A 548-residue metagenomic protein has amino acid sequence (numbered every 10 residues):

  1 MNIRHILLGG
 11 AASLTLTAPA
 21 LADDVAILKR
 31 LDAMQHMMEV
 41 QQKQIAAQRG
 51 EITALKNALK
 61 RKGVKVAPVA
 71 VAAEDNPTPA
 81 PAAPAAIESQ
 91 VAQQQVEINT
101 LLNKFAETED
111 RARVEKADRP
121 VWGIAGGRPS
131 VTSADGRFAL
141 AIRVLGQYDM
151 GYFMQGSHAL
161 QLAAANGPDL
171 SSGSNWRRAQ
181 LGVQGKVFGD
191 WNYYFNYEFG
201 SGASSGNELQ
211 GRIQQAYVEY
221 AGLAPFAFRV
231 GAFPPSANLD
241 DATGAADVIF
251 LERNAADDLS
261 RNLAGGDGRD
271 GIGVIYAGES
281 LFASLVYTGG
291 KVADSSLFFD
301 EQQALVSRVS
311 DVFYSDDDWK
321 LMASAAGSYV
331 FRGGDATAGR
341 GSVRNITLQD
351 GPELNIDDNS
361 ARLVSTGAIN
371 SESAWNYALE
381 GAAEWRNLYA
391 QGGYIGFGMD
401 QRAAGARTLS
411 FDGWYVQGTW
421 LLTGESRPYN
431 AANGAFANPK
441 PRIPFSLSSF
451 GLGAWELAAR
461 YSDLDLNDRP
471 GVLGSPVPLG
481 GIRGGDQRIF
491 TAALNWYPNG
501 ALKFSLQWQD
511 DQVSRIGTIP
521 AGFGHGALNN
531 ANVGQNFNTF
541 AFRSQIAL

Functional and structural regions predicted by a protein language model:
M1, D311-S315, D511: C-terminal intrinsically disordered extensions
M1-L21: Gram-negative bacterial Sec-dependent N-terminal signal peptides
H5, T15, R137, S174 (+5 more regions): Generic structural signal for beta-strand residues in well-ordered domains
P19-A20, L28, F250, N254: Short linear motifs centered on Gly/Pro in flexible linkers and helix caps
A22-L145, L422, S426-F445, F450 (+1 more regions): N-terminal periplasmic/intermembrane-space "pro-region" immediately following the signal or transit peptide
D23-D24, R30-M34, Q42-T53, Q95-N99 (+9 more regions): Secondary-structure boundary/capping motif
A117, I124-G333, S410-S449, A454-G471: Outer membrane beta-barrel
E219, W319-L321, G327, T337-L548: Outer-membrane beta-barrel pore domains
